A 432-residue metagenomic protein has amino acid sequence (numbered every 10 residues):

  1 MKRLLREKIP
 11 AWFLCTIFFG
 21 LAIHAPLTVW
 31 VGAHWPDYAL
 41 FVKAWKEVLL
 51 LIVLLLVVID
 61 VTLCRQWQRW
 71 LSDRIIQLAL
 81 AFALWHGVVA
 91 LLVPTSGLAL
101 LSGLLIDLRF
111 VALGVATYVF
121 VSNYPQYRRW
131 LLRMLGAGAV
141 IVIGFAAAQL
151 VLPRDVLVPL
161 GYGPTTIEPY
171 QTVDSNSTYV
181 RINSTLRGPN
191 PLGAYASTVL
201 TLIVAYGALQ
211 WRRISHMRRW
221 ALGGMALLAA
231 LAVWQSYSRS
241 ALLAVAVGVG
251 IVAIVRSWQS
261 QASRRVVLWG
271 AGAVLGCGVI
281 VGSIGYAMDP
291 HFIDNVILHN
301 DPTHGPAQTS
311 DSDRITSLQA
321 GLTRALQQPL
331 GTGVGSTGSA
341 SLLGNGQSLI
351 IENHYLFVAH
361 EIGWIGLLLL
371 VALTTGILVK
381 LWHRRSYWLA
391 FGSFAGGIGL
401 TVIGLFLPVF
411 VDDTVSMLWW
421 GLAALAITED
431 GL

Functional and structural regions predicted by a protein language model:
M1-R6, A11, V267, A271-I280 (+2 more regions): A juxtamembrane structural motif centered on a specific transmembrane helix
I9-V29, V48-A112, I398-T401: N-terminal hydrophobic segments of proteins, predominantly signal-anchor/transmembrane helices of inner/organellar
F13-F18, W220-A229, W382-L407, A426: Loop-to-helix entry and N-terminal half of a specific, functionally important transmembrane alpha helix in multi-pass
P26-L27, I293-D294, L298-I362: Long extracytoplasmic/lumenal interhelical loops at the membrane interface of multi-pass membrane proteins
L54-L55, V245-G250, G392-I403, V409-L432: Transmembrane alpha-helices of multi-pass inner-membrane enzymes
A83-L91, A112, A116, R129-W258 (+3 more regions): Alpha-helical transmembrane segments of multi-pass inner-membrane proteins
G144-R154, S236, A253-G305, Q319-L326: A membrane-periplasm/extracellular boundary helix in multi-pass inner-membrane enzymes that assemble envelope glycans
S184, G188-N190, A230-A232, S317 (+3 more regions): A conserved mid-to-late transmembrane alpha helix and its immediate loop/hinge that forms the functional core
